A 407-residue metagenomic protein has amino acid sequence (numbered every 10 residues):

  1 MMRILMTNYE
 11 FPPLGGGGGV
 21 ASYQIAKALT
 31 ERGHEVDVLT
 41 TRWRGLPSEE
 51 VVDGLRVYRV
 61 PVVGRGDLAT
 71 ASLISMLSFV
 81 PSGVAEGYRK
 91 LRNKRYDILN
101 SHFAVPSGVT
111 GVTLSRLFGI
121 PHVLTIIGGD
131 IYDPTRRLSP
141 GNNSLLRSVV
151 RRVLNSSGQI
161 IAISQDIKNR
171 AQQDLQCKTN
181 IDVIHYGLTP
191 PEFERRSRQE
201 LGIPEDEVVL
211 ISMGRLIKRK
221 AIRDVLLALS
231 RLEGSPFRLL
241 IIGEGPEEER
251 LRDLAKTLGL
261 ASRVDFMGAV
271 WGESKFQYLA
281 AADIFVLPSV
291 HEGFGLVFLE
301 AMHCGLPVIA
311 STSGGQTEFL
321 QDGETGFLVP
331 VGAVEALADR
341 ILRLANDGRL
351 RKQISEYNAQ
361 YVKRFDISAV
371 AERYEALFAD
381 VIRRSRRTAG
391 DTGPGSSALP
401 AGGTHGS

Functional and structural regions predicted by a protein language model:
R42, D166, G187: Carbohydrate-associated surface elements
F118-V123, I131-R152: Nucleotide-sugar donor phosphate/pyrophosphate-binding loop at the beta->alpha transition of glycosyltransferases
I161, P204-K220, L226-L229, L240: Conserved donor-binding/catalytic core segment of Leloir-type glycosyltransferases
Q172, G187-L201, D206, S385: Acidic anion/phosphate-binding donor-loop and adjacent secondary structure in glycosyltransferase catalytic cores
V290: Aromatic "clamp/platform" in nucleotide-sugar-dependent glycosyltransferases that forms part of the donor/acceptor
P307-A310: Short hydrophobic beta-strand element within catalytic cores of glycosyltransferases and related nucleotide-activated
D322-G323, F327-V334, R343-G348: Conserved acidic donor-binding segment of nucleotide-sugar-dependent glycosyltransferases
A336, R343, L350-R364, R373-A376: A short, well-ordered alpha-helix in the C-terminal region of glycosyltransferases
